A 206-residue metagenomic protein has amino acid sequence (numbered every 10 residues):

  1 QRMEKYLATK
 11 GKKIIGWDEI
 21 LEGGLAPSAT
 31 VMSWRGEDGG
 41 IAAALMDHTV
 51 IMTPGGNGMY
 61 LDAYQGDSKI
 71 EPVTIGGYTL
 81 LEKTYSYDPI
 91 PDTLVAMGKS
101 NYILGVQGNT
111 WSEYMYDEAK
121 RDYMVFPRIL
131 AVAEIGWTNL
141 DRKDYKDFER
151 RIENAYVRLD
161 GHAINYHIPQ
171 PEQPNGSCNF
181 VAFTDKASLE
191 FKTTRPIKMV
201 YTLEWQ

Functional and structural regions predicted by a protein language model:
Q1-H48: Active-site neighborhood of glycoside hydrolase catalytic domains
Y6-D18, V50-P54, N139-Y145, H167-I168: Acidic/polar loop patches that form or flank catalytic/metal-binding clefts of enzymes that bind anionic ligands
G16-E19, S33-R35, M52-G56, Q107-T110 (+1 more regions): Active-site proximal loops enriched in glycine and acidic residues that flank catalytic Cys/His/Asp and coordinate
L25-A26, L61-K69, E118-D122: Histidine/acidic-residue-rich catalytic or RNA/ligand-binding cores of hydrolases and nuclease-related proteins
G39-T110: Aromatic-lined glycan-binding groove of carbohydrate-active enzymes
V106-F148, I152: Extracellular low-complexity, Gly/Ser/Thr-rich intrinsically disordered linkers and protease-sensitive activation/hinge
A155-Q206: Low-complexity, disordered linker/stalk regions enriched in Pro/Thr/Ser/Gly
